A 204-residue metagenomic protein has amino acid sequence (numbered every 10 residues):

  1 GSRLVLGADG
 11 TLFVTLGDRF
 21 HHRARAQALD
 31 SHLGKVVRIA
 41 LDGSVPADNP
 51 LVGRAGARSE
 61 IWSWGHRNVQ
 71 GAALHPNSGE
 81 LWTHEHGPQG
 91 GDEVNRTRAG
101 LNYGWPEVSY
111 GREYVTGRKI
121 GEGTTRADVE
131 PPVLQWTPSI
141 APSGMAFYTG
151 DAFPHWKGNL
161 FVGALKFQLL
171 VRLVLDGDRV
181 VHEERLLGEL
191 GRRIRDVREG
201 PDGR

Functional and structural regions predicted by a protein language model:
G1-G7: Asp-box/WD-like beta-propeller blade repeats and closely related beta-sheet repeat scaffolds
L4, V69, V197: Conserved RecA-like P-loop NTPase ATPase core
G10: Active-site-adjacent helix/loop patches that line small-molecule binding or acyl-intermediate pockets
F13, D18-E184, R192, D202: Beta-propeller domain segments
D196-R204: Blade-level signature of beta-propeller repeat domains, shared across WD40, Kelch, NHL, RCC1 and BNR/Asp-box propellers
